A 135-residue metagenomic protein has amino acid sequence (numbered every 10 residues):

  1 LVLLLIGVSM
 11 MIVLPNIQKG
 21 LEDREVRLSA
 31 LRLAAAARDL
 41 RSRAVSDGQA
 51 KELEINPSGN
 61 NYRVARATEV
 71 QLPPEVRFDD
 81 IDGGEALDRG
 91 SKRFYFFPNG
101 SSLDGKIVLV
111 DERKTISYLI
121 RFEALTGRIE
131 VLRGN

Functional and structural regions predicted by a protein language model:
L1-L4: N-terminal signal-anchor/signal peptide hydrophobic helix marking the start of the first transmembrane segment
V8, I12, N16-R38, S42 (+2 more regions): N-terminal helix-rich module
